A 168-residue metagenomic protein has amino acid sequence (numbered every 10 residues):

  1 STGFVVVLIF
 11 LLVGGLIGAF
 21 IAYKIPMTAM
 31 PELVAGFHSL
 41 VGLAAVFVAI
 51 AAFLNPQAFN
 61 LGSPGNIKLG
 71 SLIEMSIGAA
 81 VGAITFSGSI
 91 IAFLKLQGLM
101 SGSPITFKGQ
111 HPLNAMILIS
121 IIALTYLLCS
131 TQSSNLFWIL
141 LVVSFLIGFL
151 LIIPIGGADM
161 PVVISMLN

Functional and structural regions predicted by a protein language model:
S1-L16, S71-F86, Q132-V143: Structural signature of hydrophobic alpha-helical transmembrane segments
S1-L8, F20-M30, V46-S63: Transmembrane alpha-helix boundary signature
S1-T2, K24-P26, N55, A92 (+2 more regions): Transmembrane helix-loop junctions in multi-pass membrane proteins
V7-I9, A29-V41, P104-N114, P161-N168: Cytoplasmic-side transmembrane-helix entry/capping segments in multi-pass membrane proteins
L12-I21, F47-A49, A80-S89, A115-L127 (+1 more regions): Hydrophobic core segments of alpha-helical transmembrane domains in multi-pass membrane transport and ion-translocation
L16-V34, S89-P104, I147-M160: C-terminal ends of transmembrane helices
N55-L69, G98-S103: Membrane-interface helix termini and inter-helical loops of multi-pass transporters
K95-I117, A123-L124: Glycine-rich phosphate/diphosphate-binding loop of Rossmann-like nucleotide-binding domains
